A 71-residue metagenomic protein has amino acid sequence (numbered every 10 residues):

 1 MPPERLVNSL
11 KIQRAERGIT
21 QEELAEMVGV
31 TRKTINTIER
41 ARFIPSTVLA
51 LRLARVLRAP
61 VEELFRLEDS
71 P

Functional and structural regions predicted by a protein language model:
M1-E16: A short, Lys/Arg-rich alpha-helix, primarily the initiator
A15, E26, R55: Alpha-helical residues within the helix-turn-helix
G18-N36: Short alpha-helical DNA-recognition segment
K33, F43, E62: Key DNA-contact positions within bacterial/archaeal DNA-binding proteins
V48-E63: DNA major-groove recognition helix of helix-turn-helix/homeodomain DNA-binding modules
F65-P71: Short, charged recognition helix plus adjacent turn of helix-turn-helix-like nucleic-acid-binding domains
